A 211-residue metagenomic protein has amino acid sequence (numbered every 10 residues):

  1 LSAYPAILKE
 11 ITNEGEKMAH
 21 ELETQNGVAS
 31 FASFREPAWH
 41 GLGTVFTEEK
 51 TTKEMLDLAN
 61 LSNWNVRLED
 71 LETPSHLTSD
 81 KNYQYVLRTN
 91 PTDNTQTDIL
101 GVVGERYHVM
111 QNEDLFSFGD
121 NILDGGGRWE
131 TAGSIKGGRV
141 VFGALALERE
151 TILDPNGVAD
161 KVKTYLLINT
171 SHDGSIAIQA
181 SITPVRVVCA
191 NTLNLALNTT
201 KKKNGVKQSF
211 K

Functional and structural regions predicted by a protein language model:
Y4-K9: Short, positively charged and aromatic/hydrophobic N-terminal segments
I11-F118: Feature for intrinsically disordered/low-complexity regulatory segments and propeptides
E113, S117-K211: Intrinsic disorder/low-complexity polar-acidic segments
